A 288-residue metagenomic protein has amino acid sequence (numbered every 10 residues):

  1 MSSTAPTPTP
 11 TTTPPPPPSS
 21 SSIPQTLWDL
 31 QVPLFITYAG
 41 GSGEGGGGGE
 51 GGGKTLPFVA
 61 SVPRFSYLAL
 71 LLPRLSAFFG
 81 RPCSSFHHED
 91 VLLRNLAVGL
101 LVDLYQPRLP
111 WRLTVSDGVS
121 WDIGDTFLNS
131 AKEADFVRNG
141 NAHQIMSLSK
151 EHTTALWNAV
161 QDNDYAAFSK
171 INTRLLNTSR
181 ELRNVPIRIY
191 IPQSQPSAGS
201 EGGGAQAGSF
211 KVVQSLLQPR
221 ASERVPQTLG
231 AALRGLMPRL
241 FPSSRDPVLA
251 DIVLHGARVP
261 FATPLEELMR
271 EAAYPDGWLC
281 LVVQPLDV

Functional and structural regions predicted by a protein language model:
S2-G45, G51-V59, L68-V288: Ubiquitin system architectures
